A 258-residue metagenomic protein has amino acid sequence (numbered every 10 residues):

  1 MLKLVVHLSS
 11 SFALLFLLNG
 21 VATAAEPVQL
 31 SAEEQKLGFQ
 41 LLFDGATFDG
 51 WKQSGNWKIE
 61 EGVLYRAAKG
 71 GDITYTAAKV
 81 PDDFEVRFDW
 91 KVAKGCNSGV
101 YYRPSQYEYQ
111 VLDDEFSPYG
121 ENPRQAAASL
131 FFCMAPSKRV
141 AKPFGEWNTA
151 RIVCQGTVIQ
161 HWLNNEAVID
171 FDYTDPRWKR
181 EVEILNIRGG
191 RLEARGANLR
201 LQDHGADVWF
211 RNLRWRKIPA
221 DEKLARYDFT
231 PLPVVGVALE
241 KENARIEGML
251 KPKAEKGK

Functional and structural regions predicted by a protein language model:
M1-V6: Positively charged n-region of N-terminal signal peptides that target proteins for export
S9-G20: Bacterial N-terminal signal peptides
A22-K258: Carbohydrate-interacting regions of secretory-pathway proteins
